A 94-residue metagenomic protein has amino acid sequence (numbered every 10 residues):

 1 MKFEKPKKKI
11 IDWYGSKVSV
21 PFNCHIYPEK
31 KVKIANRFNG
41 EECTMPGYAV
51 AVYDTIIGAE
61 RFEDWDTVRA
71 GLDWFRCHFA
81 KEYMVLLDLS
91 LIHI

Functional and structural regions predicted by a protein language model:
E4-V50: N-terminal acidic leader/helix
R37-R76: Acidic, low-complexity, intrinsically disordered interaction modules
L86-D88: Short coil/turn segments at secondary-structure boundaries
I92-I94: Conserved small/polar residues in nucleotide/adenosyl-binding loops
